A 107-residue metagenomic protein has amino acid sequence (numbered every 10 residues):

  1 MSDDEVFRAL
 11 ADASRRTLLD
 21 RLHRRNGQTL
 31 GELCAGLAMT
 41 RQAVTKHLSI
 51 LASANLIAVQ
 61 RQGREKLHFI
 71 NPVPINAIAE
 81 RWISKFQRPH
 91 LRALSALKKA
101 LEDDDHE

Functional and structural regions predicted by a protein language model:
M1-S2, R21-R24, N76-E107: Amphipathic alpha-helical dimerization/coiled-coil segments that flank or bridge DNA-binding/regulatory modules
S2-T40, E65-R81: N-terminal helix-turn-helix DNA-binding core of bacterial DNA-binding proteins
A35, K46, A52-S53: Alpha-helical residues within the helix-turn-helix
A43: Conserved H-loop
A52-G63, L67-F69: Beta-hairpin "wing" of winged helix-turn-helix
